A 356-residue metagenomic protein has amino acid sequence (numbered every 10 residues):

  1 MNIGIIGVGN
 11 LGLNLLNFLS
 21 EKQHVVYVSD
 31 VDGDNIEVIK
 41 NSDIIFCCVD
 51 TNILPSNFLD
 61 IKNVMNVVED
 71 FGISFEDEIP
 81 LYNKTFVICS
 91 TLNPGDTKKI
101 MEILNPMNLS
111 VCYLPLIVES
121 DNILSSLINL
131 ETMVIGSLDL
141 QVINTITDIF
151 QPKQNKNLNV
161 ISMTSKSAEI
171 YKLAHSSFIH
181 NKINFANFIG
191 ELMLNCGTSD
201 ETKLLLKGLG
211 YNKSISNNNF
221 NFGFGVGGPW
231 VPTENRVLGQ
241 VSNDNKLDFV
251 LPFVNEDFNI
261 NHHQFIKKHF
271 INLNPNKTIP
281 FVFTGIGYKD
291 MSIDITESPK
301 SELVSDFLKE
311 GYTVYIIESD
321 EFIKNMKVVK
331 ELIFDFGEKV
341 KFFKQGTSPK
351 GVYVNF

Functional and structural regions predicted by a protein language model:
M1-F356: Structural/interface elements that position substrates and couple domains in central-metabolism enzymes
